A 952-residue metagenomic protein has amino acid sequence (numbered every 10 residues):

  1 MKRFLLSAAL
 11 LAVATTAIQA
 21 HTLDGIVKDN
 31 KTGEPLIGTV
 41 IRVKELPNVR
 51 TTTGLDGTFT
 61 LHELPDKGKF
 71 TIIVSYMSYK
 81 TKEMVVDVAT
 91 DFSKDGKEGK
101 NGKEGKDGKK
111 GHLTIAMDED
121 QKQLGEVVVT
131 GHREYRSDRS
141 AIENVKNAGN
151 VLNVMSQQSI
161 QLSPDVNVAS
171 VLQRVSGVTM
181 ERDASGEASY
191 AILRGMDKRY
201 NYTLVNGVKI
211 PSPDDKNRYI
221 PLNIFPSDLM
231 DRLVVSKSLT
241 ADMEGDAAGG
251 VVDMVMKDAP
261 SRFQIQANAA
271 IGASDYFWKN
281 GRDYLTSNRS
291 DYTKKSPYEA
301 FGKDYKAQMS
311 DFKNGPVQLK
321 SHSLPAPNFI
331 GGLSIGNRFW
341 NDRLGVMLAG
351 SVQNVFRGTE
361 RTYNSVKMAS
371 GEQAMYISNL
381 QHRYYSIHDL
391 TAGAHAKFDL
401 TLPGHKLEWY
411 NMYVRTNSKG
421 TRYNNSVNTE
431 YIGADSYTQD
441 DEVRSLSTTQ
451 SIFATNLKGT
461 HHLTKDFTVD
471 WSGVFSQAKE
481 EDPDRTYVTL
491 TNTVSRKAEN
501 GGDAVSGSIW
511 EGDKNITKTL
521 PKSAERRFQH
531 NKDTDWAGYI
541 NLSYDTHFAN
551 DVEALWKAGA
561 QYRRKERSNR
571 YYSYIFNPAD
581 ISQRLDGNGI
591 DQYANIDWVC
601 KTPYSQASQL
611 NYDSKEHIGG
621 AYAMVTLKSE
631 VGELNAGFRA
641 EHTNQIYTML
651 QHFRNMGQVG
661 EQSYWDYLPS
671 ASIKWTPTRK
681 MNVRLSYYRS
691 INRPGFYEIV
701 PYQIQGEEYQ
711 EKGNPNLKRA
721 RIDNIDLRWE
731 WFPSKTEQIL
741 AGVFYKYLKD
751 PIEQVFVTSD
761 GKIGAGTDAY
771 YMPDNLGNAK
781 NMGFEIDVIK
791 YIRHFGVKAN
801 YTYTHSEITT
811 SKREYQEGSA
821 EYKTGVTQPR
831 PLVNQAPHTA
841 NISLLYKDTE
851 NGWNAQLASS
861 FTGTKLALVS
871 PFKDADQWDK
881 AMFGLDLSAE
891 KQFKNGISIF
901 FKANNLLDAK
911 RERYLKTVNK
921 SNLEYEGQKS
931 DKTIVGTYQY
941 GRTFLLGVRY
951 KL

Functional and structural regions predicted by a protein language model:
K28-T32, T39-K44, S75-M77, D95-Q161 (+2 more regions): Short, acidic, small-residue-rich periplasmic hinge/interaction motif at the N-terminus of Gram-negative outer-membrane
H62, M180, V208-K237, K257 (+1 more regions): Short acidic/polar hinge/loop motifs at secondary-structure boundaries that mediate gating or recognition
I115, I224-N268: A beta-strand signature from Gram-negative outer-membrane beta-barrel systems, especially the internal plug domain
K209, E566, Q592-A594, V599-P603 (+6 more regions): Surface-exposed extracellular loop regions of Gram-negative outer-membrane beta-barrel proteins, predominantly
G315-Y423, Q450-T455, P669-A671: Transmembrane beta-barrel wall of Gram-negative outer-membrane proteins
D435-K458, P603-G619, Q662, K680 (+5 more regions): Outer-membrane beta-barrel signature, preferentially recognizing the C-terminal barrel domain of Gram-negative
Y745-L748, T767-L866: Gram-negative outer-membrane beta-barrel transporters
F861-L868, K891-L952: C-terminal beta-signal and adjacent terminal beta-strands/loops of Gram-negative outer-membrane beta-barrel proteins
